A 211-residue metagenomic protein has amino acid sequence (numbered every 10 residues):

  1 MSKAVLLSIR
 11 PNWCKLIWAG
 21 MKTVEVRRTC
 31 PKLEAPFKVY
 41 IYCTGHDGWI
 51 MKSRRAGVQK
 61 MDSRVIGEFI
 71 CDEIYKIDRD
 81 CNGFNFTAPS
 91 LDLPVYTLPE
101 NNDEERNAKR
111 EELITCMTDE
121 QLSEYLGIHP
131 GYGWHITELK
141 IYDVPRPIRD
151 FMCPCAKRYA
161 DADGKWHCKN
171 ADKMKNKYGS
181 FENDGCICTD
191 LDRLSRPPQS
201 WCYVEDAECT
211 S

Functional and structural regions predicted by a protein language model:
S2-S211: Structured alpha/beta reader/binder surfaces that contact nucleic acids or chromatin modification marks
